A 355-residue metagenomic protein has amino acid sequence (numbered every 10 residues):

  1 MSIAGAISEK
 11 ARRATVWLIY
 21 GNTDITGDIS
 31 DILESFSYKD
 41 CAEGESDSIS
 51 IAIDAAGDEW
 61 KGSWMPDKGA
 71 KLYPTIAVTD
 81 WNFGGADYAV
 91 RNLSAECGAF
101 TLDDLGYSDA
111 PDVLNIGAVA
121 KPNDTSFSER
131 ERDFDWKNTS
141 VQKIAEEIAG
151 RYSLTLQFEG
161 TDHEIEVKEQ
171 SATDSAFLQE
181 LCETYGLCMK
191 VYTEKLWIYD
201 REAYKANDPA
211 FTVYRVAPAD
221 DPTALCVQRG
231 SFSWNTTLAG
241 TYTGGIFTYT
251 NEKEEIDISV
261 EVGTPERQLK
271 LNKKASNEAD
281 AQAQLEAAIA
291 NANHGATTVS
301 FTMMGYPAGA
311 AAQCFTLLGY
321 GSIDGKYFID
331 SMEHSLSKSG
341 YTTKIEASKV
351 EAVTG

Functional and structural regions predicted by a protein language model:
M1-N123: Assembly/oligomerization scaffold segments
F36-D67, P222-G355: An acidic/polar, Gly/Ser/Thr-rich interaction patch typically located in mid-to-C-terminal regions of proteins
S50-A52, Y73-T75, A99-D103, N115-V119 (+6 more regions): Soluble periplasmic/extracytoplasmic beta-strand elements of cell-envelope proteins
S50-I51, K68, A118, R132-Q157 (+2 more regions): Amphipathic, non-transmembrane alpha-helical segments in extracytoplasmic/periplasmic proteins
A99, Q142-A145, S175-Q179, G244-G245 (+1 more regions): Extracytoplasmic/secreted envelope proteins and their assembly/folding machinery, especially bacterial periplasmic
V113-D124, F158-C226: Short beta-strand-centered interaction patches in the first periplasmic/extracellular domains of large envelope
D124-R130: Acidic/histidine-rich, surface-exposed loop or edge segments in extracytoplasmic proteins
